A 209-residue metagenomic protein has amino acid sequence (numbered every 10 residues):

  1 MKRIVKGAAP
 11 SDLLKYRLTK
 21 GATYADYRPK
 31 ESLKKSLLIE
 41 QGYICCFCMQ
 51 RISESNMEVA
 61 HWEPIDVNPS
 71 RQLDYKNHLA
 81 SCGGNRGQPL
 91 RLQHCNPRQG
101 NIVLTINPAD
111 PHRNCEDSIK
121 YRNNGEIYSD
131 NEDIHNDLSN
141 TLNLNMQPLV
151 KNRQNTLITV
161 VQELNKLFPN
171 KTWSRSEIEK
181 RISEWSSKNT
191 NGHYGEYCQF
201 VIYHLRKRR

Functional and structural regions predicted by a protein language model:
M1-E31, F200-R209: A boundary/linker detector
M1-K20, S36, Q41-I44, W62 (+1 more regions): Hydrophobic scaffolds flanking metal-cofactor catalytic centers in soluble metalloenzymes
A22-K34, V59-V67: Short Cys/His-rich Zn2+-coordinating modules
S32-M57, N85: Short cysteine-rich loop/turn motifs with clustered Cys
K34, M49, D66-R71, T105-A109: Catalytic micro-motifs at enzyme active sites that drive phosphoryl/nucleotidyl and oxygen chemistry
Q50-Q93: Histidine-centered nuclease catalytic patch
R91-R153: Long, low-complexity, intrinsically disordered segments enriched in glycines and aromatic residues
D133-R209: C-terminal, charged low-complexity interaction regions
